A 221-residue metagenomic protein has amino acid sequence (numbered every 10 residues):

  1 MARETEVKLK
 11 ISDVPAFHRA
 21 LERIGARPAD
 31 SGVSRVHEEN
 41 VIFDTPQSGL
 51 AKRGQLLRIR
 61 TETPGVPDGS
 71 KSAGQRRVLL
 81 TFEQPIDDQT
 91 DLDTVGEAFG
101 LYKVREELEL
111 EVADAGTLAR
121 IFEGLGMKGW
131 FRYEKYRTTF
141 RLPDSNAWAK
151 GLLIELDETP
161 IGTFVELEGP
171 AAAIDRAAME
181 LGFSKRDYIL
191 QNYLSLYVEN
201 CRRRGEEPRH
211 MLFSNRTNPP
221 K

Functional and structural regions predicted by a protein language model:
M1-G151, D187-K221: N-terminal strand-loop-strand beta-hairpin
T61-T63, P160, A171: A generic beta-sheet turn/junction motif
E83-P85, T159, P170: Generic beta-structure capping elements
A119-E123, A172-D175, M179: A broadly conserved amphipathic alpha-helix scaffold signal in soluble, globular proteins
E123, I154-I161: A contiguous pocket-lining binding segment that forms or flanks enzyme active sites
D175-I189: Long, well-ordered alpha-helical scaffolding segments within enzyme catalytic domains, especially pronounced
